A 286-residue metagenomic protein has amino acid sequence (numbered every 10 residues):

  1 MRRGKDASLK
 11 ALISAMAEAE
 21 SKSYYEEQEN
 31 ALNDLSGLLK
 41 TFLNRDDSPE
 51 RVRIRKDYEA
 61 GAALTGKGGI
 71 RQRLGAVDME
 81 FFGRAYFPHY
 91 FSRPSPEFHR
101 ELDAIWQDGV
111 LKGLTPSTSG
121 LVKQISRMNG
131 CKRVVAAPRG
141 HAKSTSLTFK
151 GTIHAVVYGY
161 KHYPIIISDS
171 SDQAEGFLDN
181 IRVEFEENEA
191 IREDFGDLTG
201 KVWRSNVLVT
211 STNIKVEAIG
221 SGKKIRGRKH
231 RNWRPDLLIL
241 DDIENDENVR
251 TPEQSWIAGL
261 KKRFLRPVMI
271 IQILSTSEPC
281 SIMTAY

Functional and structural regions predicted by a protein language model:
R2-C131: N-terminal accessory segments
R127-K150: Walker A/P-loop
K132-V134, Y163-I165, K215, L237 (+1 more regions): Residue-level preference for the first positions of well-ordered beta-strands
T148-G159: Walker A/P-loop NTP-binding motif
I167-K224: Conserved nucleotide-state-sensing and coupling region of NTP-binding domains
S171-D172, N245, C280-T284: Conserved nucleotide-binding/hydrolysis micro-motifs of P-loop NTPases
N206-F264: Conserved RecA-like ASCE ATPase "motif II neighborhood" in helicase/translocase motors
S255-Y286: Replace "adjacent to P-loop NTPase cores in ATP/GTP-dependent enzymes" with "adjacent to NTP-binding cores
